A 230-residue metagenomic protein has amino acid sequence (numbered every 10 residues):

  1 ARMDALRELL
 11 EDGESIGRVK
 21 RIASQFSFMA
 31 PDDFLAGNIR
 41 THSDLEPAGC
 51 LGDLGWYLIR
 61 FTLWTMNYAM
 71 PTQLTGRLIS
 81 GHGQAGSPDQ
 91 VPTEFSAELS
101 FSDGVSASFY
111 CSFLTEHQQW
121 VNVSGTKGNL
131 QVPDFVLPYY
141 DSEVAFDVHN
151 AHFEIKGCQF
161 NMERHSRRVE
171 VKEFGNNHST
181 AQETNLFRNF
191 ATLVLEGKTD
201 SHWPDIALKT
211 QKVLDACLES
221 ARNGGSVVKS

Functional and structural regions predicted by a protein language model:
A1-P88, G224: Predominantly a Rossmann-like dinucleotide-binding segment in NAD(P)-dependent oxidoreductases
R2-M3, L58-I59, E183-A191, L214-D215: A general structural signal for well-ordered alpha-helical segments in protein cores
L10, M66, F187-K198, D215-R222: Short, hydrophobic alpha-helical segments
R18-I22, S108-C111, V132-D134: Beta-strand scaffold of nucleotide-dependent catalytic cores
T62, G104, V123, F187-F190 (+1 more regions): Non-catalytic, hydrophobic alpha-helical segments
P92, A97-G104, V123-G125: Active-site beta-strand termini and strand-to-loop segments that position acidic
V105-Q119: Glycine-rich phosphate/pyrophosphate-binding beta-alpha loops
T126-D205, K229-S230: C-terminal glycine/acidic-rich active-site capping loop/insertion
